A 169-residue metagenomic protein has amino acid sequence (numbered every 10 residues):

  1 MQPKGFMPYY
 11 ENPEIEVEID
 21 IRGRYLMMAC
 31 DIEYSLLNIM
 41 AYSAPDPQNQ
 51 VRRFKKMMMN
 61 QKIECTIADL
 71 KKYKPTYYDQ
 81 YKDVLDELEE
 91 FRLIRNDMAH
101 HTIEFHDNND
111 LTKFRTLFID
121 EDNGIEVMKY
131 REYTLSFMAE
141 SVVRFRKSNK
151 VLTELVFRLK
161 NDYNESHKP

Functional and structural regions predicted by a protein language model:
M1-C65, E89-L93, D97-D107, A139-H167: Amphipathic alpha-helical interface elements
K4, E11, Y73-K74, G124 (+1 more regions): Generic signal for short, ordered secondary-structure residues within or immediately flanking folded domains
N12, E16-V17, D79, K129 (+1 more regions): Short coil/turn segments at secondary-structure junctions
D20, E126-S141: Individual transmembrane alpha-helices with interfacial aromatic-anchor signatures
K71-H100: Long, charged low-complexity segments
L111, P169: Conserved catalytic or regulatory cores that recognize and/or transform ribose-phosphate-containing ligands
T112-M128: Short secondary-structure subsegments characteristic of cysteine-rich extracellular domains
